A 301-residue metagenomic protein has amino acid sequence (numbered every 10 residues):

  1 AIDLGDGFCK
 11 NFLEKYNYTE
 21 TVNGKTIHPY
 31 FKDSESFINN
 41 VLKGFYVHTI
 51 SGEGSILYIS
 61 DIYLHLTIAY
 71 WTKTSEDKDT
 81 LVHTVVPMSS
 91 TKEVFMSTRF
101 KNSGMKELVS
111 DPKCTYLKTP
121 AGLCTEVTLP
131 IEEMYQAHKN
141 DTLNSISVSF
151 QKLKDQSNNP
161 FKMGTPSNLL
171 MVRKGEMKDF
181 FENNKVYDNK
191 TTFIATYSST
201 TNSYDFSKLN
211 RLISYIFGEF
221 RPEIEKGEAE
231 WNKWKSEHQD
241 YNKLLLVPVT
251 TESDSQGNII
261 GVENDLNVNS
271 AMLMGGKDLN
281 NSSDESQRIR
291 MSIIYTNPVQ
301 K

Functional and structural regions predicted by a protein language model:
A1-K301: Secreted, disulfide-rich extracellular signaling modules
